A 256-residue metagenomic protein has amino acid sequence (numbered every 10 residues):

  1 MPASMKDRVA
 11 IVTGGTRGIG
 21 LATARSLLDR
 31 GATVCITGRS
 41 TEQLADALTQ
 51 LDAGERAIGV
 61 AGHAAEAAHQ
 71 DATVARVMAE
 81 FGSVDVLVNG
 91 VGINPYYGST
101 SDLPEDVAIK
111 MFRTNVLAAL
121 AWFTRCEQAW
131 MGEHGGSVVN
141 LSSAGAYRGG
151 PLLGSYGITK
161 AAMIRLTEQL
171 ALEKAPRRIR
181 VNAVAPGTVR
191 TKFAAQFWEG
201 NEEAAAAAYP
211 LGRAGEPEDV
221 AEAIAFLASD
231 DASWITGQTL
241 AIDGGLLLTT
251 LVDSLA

Functional and structural regions predicted by a protein language model:
T16-G18: Conserved glycine-rich cofactor-binding loop
D71, N94-I109, G132, L152-S155 (+2 more regions): Conserved mid-core segment of classical short-chain dehydrogenase/reductases
N94-Y97, A225, T236-A256: Short C-terminal tail/terminal secondary-structure segment of NAD(P)H-dependent dehydrogenase/reductase domains
S101-L120, V139, M163, L211: Catalytic Tyr-X3-Lys loop
F123, T159, T167: Active-site helix of classical SDR
Q128, L172-E173, S233: Alpha-helical segment proximal to the catalytic Tyr-Lys
S143: Residue(s) in the substrate-gating loop at a strand-loop-helix junction that position the organic substrate next
A175, R180, I235-G237: Short, small/polar-rich loop/turn modules that mediate ligand/substrate recognition or access, typified
